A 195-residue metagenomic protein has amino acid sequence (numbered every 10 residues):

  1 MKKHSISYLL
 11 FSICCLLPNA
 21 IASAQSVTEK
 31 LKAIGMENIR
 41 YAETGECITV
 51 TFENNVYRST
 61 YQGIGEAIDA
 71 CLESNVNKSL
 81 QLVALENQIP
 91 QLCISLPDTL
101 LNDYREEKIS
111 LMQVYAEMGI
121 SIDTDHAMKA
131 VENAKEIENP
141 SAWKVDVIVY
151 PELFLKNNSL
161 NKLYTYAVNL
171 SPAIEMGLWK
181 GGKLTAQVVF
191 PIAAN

Functional and structural regions predicted by a protein language model:
M1-L9: Bacterial N-terminal signal peptides that target proteins for export
Y8-N19: Bacterial N-terminal signal peptides
A22-A24: Boundary at the C-terminal end of the N-terminal hydrophobic targeting segment
T28-T51: Short edge beta-strands and adjacent turn/loop segments
C47-N77, Q81, L85-C93, T124-N195: Transmembrane beta-barrel domains of bacterial outer-membrane proteins
A84, I89-K129: Flexible, glycine-rich linker and terminal segments associated with outer-membrane beta-barrel/transport systems
